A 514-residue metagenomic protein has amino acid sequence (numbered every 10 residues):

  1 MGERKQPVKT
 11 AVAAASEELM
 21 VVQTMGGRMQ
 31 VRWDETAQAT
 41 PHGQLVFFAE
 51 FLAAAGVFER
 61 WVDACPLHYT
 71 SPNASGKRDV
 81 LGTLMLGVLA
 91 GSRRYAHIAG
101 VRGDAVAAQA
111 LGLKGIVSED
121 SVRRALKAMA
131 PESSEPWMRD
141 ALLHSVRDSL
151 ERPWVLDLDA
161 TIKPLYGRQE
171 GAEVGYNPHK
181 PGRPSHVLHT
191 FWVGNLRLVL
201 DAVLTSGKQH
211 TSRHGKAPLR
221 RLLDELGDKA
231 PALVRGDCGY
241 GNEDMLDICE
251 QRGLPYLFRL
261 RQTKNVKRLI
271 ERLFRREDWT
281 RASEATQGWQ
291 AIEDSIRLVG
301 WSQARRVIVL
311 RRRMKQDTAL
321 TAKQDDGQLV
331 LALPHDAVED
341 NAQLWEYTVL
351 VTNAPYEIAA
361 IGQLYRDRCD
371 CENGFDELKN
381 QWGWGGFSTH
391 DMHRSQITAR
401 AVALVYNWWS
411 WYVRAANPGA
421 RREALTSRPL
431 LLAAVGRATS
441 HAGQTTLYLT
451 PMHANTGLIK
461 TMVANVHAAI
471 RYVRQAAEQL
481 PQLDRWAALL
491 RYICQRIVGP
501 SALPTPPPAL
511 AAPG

Functional and structural regions predicted by a protein language model:
M1-E225, C249, G436-G514: Dynamic "connector" segments at or just before major functional cores
E3-R4, A15-V31, P255-G374, N380 (+1 more regions): An anionic, glycine-rich sequence signature occurring as long contiguous blocks
F51, I98, G288, I358-A401 (+1 more regions): Short amphipathic alpha-helical "interface-anchor" segments enriched in bulky aromatics
C65-P72, I358-Y365, Q381-I397, Y412-L425 (+1 more regions): Short, solvent-exposed helix-loop connector elements
V106-A108, K163-L165, L198, Q209 (+9 more regions): Flexible loop/turn segments at secondary-structure boundaries
G227, L246-P255: Short, surface-exposed basic-aromatic patches at helix termini and helix-loop junctions that form
P231-G241: Acidic/histidine-rich, metal-coordinating catalytic segments
